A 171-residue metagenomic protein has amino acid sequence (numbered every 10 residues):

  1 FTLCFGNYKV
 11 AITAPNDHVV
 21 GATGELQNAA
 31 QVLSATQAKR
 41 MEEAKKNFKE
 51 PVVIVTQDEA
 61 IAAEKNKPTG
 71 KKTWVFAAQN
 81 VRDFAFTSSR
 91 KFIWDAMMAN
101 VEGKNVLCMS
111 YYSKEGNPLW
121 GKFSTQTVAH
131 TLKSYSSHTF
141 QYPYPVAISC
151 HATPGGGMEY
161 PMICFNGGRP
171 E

Functional and structural regions predicted by a protein language model:
F1-E171: Hydrophobic helix-coil surface modules that form long, contiguous segments used for peptide/substrate interaction
